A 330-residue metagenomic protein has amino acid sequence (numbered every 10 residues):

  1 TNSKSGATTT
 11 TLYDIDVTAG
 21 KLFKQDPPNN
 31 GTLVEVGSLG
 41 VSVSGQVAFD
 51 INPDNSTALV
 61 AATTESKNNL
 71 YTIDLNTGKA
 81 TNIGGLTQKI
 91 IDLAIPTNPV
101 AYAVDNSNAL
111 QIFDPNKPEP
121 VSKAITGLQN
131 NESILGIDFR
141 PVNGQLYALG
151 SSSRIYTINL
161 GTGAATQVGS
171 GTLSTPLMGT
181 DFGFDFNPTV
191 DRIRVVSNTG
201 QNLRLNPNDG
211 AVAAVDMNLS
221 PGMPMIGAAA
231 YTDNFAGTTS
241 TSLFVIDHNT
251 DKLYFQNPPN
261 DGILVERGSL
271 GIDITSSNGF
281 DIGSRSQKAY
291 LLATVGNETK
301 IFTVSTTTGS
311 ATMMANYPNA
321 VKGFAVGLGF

Functional and structural regions predicted by a protein language model:
T1-S3, S42-I51, Q88-T97, N131-F139 (+4 more regions): Repeated scaffold domains used in trafficking and secretory/extracellular systems, primarily beta-propellers
N2-A48, A228-G279: A mid-sequence, solvent-exposed acidic-amphipathic segment
T8-D14, A94-K117: An edge-strand/N-cap motif at the start of beta-rich repeat modules
T11-D14, T57-A61, V100-V104, Q145-A148 (+5 more regions): Conserved beta-propeller blade signature
T18, D26-N30, D74-T77, P115-P118 (+4 more regions): Short loop/turn segments that connect beta-strands within beta-propeller blades
G20-D26, S66-T72, N108-I112, R154-N159 (+3 more regions): Structural motif
T32-V41, K79-G85, P120-Q129, A164-T175 (+3 more regions): A short beta-strand motif characteristic of beta-propeller blades
V104-G127, G150-T162: Beta-propeller domains
